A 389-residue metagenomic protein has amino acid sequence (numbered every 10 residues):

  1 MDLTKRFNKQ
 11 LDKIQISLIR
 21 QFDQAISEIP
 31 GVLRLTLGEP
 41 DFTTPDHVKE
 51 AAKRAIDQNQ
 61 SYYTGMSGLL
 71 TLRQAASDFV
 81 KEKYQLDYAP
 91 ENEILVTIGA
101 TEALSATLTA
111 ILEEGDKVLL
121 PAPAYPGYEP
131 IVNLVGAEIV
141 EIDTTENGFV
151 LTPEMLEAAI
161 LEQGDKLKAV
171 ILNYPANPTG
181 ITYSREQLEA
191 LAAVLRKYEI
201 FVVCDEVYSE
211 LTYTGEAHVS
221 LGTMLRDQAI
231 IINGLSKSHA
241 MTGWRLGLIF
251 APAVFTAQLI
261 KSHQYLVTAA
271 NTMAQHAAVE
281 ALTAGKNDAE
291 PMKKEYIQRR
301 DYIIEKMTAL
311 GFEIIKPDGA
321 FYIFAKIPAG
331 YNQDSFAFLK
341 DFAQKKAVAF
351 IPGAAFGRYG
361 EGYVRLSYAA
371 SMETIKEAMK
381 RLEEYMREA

Functional and structural regions predicted by a protein language model:
M1-F7, D12-Q15, A25-L33, L37-R54 (+1 more regions): PLP-dependent class I/II
I19-D23: A short, well-ordered alpha-helical element
N59-Y63: A short acidic, glycine-rich active-site loop that binds or catalyzes chemistry on phosphate/adenosine moieties
T64-I98: Conserved N-terminal alpha-helix of the aminotransferase class I/II PLP-enzyme fold
